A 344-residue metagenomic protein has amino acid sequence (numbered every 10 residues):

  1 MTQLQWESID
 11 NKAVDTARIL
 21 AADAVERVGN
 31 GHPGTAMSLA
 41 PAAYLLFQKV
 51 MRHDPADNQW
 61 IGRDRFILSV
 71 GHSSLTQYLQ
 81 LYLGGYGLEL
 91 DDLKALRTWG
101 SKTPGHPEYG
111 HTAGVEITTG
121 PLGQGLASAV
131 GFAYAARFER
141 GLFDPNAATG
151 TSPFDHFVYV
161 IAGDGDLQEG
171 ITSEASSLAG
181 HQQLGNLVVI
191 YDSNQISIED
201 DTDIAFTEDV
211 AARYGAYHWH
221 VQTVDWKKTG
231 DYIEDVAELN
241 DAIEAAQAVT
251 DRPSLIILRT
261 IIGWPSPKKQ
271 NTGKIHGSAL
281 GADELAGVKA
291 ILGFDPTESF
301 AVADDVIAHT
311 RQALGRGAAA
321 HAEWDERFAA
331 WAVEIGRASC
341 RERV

Functional and structural regions predicted by a protein language model:
M1-F157, H309-R341: Thiamine diphosphate
P55-A56, H111, V115-L314: Glycine-rich ThDP/TPP pyrophosphate-binding loop and its adjacent helix/strand module within ThDP-dependent enzymes
